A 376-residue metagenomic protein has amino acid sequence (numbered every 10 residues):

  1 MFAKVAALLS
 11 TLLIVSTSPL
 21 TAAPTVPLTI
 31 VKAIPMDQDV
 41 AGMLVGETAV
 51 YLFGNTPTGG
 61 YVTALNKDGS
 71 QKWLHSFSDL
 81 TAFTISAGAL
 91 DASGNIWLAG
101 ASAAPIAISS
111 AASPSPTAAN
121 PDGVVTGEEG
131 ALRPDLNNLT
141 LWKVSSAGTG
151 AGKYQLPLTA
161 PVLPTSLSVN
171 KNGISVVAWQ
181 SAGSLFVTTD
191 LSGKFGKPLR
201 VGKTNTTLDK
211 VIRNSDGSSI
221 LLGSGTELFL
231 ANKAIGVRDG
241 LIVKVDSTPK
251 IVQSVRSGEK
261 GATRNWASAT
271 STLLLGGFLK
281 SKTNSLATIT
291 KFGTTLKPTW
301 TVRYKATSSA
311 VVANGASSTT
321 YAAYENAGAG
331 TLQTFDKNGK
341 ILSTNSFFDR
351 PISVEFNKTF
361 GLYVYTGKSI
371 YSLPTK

Functional and structural regions predicted by a protein language model:
M1-V5: Positively charged n-region of N-terminal signal peptides that target proteins for export
A6-T17: Bacterial N-terminal signal peptides
A22-K376: A sequence-level/structural motif corresponding to short, flexible coil/turn segments enriched in small polar residues
